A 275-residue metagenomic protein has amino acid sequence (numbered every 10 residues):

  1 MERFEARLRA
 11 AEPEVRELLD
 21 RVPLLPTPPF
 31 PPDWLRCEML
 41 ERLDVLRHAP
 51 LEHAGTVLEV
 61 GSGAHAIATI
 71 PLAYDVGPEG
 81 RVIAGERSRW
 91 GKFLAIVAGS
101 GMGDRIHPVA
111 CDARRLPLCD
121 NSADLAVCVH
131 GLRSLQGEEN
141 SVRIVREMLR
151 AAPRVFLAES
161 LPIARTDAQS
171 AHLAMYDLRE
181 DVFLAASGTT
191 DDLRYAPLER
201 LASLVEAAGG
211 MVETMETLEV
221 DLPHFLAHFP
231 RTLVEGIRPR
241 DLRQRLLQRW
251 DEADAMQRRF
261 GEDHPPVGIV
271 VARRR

Functional and structural regions predicted by a protein language model:
R7-L43: Class I SAM-dependent methyltransferase Rossmann-like catalytic core, especially the SAM/SAH-binding loop
L35-A54, P71: Conserved alpha-helix/loop element of class I SAM-dependent methyltransferases that forms part of the SAM/SAH-binding
L58, G63-R115: Class I SAM-dependent methyltransferase SAM/SAH-binding core
V127: A conserved beta-strand element that flanks and buttresses the S-adenosyl-L-methionine
L135-E147: A short, conserved alpha-helix within the catalytic core of class I
F156-D181: Conserved class I S-adenosyl-L-methionine
D192-G209: Short alpha-helix
E213-R275: Conserved Class I S-adenosyl-L-methionine
